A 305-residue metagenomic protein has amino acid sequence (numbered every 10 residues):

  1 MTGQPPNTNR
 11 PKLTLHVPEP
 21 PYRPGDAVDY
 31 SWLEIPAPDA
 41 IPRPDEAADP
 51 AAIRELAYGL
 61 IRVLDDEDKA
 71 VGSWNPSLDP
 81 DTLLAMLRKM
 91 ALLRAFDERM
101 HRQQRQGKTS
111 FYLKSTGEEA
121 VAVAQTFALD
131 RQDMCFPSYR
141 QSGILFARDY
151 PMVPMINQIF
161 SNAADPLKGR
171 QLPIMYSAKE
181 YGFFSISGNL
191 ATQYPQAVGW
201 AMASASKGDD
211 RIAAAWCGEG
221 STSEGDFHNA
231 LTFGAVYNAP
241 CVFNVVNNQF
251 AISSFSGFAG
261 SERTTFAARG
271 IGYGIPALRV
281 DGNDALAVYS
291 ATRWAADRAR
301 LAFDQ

Functional and structural regions predicted by a protein language model:
T2-R140: N-terminal amphipathic, basic-rich helices that act as targeting or association modules
A47, F227-A230, A291-R298: Glycine-rich, charged/polar anion/phosphate-binding loops that engage phosphate groups from diverse ligands
Y58, P240, F303-Q305: Active-site lining segments that contact anionic ligands and/or coordinate catalytic metals
D68-W74, E180, G272-A277: A short small-residue
W74, D81, F183-F184, R279: Short coil/turn segments at secondary-structure junctions
S77-L87, R94, S115, E119 (+5 more regions): Electropositive phosphate-/nucleotide-binding environments in soluble metabolic enzymes
A95-E98, R102-A239, N244, F255-E262 (+2 more regions): Cofactor-binding active-site loop characterized by glycine-rich and histidine/acidic residues
V246-Q305: Thiamine diphosphate
